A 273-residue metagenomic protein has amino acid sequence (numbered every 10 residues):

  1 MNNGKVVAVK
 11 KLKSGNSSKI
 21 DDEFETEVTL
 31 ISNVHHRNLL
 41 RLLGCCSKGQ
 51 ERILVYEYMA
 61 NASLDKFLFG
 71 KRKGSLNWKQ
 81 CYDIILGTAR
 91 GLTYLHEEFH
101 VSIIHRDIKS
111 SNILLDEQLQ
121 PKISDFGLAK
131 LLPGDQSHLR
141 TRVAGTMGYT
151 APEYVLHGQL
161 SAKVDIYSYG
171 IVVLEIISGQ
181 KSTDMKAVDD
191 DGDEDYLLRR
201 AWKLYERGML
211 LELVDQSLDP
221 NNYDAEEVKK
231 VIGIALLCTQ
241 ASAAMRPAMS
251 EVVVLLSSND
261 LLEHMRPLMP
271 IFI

Functional and structural regions predicted by a protein language model:
M1-I273: Conserved eukaryotic protein kinase-like
